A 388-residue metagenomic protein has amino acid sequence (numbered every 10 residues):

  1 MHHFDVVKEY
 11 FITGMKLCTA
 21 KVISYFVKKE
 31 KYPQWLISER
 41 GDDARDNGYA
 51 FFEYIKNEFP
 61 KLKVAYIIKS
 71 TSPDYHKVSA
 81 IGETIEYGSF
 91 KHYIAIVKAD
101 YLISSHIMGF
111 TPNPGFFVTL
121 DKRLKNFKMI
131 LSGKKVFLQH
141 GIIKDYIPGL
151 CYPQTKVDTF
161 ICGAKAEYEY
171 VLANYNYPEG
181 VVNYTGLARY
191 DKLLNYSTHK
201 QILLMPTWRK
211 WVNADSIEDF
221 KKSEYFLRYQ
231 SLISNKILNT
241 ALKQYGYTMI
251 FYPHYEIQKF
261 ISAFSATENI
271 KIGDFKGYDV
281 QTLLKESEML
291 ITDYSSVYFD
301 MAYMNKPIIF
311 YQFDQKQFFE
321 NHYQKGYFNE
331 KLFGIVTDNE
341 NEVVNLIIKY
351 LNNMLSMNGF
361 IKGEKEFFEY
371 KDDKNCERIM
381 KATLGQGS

Functional and structural regions predicted by a protein language model:
M1-G41, K381: Membrane-proximal basic amphipathic "stem/tether" segments
W35-L193: Active-site and donor-binding regions of nucleotide-sugar-utilizing enzymes
S38-E39, I103-I107, Q139-G141, L204-E218 (+2 more regions): Short loop/turn segments at strand-loop or loop-helix junctions that form parts of catalytic or ligand-binding pockets
D46-F52, K56, A188-A263, T337 (+1 more regions): Conserved catalytic-core segment of nucleotide-activated headgroup transferases in glycan assembly
I85-I94, Y255-F299: Donor nucleotide-activated moiety binding/catalytic core segment of transferases that use nucleotide-activated donors
T248, T282-L283, D300, P307: Acidic donor-binding helix in nucleotide-sugar-dependent glycosyltransferases
A263-S265, S296-Y370: Catalytic binding pocket for nucleotide-activated donors in carbohydrate/polymer assembly enzymes
K371-S388: C-terminal alpha-helical cap of glycosyltransferases
